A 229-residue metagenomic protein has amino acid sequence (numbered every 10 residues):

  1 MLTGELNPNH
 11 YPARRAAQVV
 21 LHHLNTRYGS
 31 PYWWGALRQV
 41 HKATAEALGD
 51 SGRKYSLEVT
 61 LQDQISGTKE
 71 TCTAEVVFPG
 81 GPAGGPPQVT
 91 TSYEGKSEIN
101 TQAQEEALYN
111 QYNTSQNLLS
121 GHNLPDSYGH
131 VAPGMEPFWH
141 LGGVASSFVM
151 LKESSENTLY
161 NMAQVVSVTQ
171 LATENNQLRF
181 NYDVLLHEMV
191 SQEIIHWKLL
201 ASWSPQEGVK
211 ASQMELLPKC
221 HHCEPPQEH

Functional and structural regions predicted by a protein language model:
M1-A47: Signal-peptide-cleavage-adjacent N-terminal segments of secreted and extracellular proteins
L2-N9, H41-H130, G134, S204-Q206: Hydrophobic, ordered structural segments
T3, Q18-L21, W34-L37, E105 (+4 more regions): Intrinsically disordered, low-complexity regions
A16-L21, T73-V76, G142-S146, L199-A201: Long alpha-helical scaffolds
V20-L24, Y112-A172, L178-N181: Surface-exposed interaction/gating patches
H23-S30, A43-E46, I65, P82 (+3 more regions): Short amphipathic alpha-helical interaction elements and helix-loop-helix interfaces that mediate dimerization
G35-P79, Q164-L200: Exposed beta-strand-loop-beta-strand "reactive/processing" segments of non-cytosolic proteins
D183-H229: C-terminal functional regions that serve as terminal interaction/effector modules
